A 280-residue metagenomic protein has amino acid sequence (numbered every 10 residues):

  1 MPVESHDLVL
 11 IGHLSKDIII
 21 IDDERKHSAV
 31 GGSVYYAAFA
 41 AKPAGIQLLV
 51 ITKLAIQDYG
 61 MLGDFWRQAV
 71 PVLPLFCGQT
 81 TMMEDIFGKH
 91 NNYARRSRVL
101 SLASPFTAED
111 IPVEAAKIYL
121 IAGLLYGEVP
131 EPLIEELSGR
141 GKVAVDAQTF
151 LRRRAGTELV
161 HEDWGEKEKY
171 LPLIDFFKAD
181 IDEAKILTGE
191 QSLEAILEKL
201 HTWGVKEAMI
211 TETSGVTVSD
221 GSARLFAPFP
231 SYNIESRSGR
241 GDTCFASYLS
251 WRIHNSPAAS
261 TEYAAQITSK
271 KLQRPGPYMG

Functional and structural regions predicted by a protein language model:
E4-L8, K16-S28, P43-A122, G127 (+1 more regions): Conserved N-terminal subdomain of the carbohydrate kinase-like
G12-L14, S33, L124, T243: Active-site metal-binding loops of divalent metal-dependent hydrolases
A38-Q47, S250-I253: Alpha-helix C-terminal capping segments
F39, M83-I86, V216-S219: Short beta-strand scaffold segments in enzyme catalytic cores
A41, D180, G241: Short, conserved phosphate/pyrophosphate- and ester-handling motifs at nucleotide-, phospho-/glycolipid
V50-L54, A144-Q148, K178-I181: Short internal beta-strands
R153-A223: Conserved phosphate/ATP/ADP-binding segment of small-molecule kinases
V205, F229-G280: Conserved post-catalytic alpha-helical subdomain immediately downstream of the catalytic base and nucleotide-binding
